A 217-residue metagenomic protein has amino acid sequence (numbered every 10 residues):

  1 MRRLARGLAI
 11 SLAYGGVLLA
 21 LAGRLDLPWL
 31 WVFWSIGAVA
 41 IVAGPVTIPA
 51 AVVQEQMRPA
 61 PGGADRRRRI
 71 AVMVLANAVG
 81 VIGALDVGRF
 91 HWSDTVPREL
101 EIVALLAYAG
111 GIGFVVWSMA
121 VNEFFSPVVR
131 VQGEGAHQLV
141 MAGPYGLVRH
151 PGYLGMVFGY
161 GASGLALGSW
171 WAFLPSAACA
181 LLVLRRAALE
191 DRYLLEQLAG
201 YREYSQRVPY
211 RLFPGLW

Functional and structural regions predicted by a protein language model:
M1-A142, L154-W217: Membrane-anchoring alpha-helices and their flanking helix-loop junctions
A142-V148: A short amphipathic helical element positioned immediately N-terminal to and/or at the very start of a transmembrane
